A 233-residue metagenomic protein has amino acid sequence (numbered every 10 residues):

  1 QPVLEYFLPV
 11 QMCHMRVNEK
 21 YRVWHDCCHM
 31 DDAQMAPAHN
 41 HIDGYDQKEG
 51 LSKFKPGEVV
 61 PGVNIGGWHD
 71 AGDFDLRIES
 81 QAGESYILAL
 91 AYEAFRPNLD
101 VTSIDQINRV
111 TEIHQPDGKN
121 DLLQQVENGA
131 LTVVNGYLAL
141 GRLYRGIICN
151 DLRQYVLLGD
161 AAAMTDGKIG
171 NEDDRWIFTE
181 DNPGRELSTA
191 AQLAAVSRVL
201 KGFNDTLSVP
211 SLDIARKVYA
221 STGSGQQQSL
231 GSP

Functional and structural regions predicted by a protein language model:
Q1-G83, L90, E127-I177: Low-complexity, Ser/Thr/Pro/Gly-enriched N-terminal "stalk/linker" regions
W68-G72, I113, D117, D173-E180 (+2 more regions): Short coil/turn segments at secondary-structure junctions
L76, N108-Q125: Acidic, glycine-anchored loop motifs typical of Ca2+
I78-A89, N120, Q124-L131, L187-A194 (+2 more regions): A structural signal for well-ordered alpha-helical segments within the folded catalytic domains of diverse enzymes
S85-P116, T132-A139, S188-T206: Well-ordered alpha-helical scaffold segments within catalytic/enzyme domains
I107-T111, L152, A215-R216: Amphipathic alpha-helical surface "interface" segments used for docking/oligomerization or membrane association within
D117-Y137, G223-P233: Charged/polar, low-hydrophobicity segments characteristic of intrinsically disordered regions and flexible loops
N182-E186, A190-L200, N204-P233: Aromatic-lined, polymer-binding surfaces characteristic of secreted/periplasmic polysaccharide-degrading enzymes
